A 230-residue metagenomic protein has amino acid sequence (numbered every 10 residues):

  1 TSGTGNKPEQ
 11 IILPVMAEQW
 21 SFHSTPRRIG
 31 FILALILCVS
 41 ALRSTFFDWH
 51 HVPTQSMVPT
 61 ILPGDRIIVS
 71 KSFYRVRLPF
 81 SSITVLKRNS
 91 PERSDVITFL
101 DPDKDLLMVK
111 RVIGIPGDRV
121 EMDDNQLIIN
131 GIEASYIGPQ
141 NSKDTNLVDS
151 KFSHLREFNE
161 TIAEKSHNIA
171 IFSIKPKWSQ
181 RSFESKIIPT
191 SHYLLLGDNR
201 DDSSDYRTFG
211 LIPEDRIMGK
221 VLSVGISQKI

Functional and structural regions predicted by a protein language model:
T1-G5: Membrane-embedded alpha-helical segments of integral membrane proteins
N6, L13-H23, D48-H51, V58-I230: Soluble "head" domains of membrane/secretory-pathway proteins
R27-T45: Hydrophobic membrane-insertion alpha-helices, especially the h-region of bacterial N-terminal signal peptides
